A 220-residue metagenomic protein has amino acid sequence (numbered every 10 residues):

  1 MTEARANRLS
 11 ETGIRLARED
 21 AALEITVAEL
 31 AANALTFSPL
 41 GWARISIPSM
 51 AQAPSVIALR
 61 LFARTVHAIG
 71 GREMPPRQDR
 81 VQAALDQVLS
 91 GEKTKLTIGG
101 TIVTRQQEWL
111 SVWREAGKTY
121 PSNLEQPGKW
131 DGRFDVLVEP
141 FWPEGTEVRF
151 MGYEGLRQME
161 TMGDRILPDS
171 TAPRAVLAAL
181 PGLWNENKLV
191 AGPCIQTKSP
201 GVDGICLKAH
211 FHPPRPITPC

Functional and structural regions predicted by a protein language model:
T2-C220: AMP-forming adenylation/ATP pyrophosphatase catalytic core
